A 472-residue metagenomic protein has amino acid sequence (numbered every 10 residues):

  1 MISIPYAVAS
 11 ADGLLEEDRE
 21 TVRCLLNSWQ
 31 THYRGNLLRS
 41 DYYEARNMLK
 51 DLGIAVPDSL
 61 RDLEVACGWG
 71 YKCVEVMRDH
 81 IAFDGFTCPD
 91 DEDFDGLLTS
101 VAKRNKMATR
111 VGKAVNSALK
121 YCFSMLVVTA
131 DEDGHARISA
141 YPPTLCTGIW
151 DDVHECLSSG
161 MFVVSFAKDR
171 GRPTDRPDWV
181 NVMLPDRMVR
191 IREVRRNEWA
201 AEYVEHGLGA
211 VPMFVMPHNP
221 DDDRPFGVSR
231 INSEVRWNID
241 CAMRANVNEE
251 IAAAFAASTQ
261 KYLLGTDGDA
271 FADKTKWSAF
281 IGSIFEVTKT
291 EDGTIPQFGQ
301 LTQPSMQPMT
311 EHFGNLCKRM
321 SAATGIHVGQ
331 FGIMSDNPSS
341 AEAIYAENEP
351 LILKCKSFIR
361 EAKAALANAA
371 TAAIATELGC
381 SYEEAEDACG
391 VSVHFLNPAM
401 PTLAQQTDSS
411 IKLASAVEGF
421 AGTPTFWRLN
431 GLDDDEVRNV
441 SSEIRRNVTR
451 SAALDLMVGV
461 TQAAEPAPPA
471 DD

Functional and structural regions predicted by a protein language model:
M1-T144, V458, P468-D472: Extended, helix-rich architectural segments
G35, N47, G53-D58, E64 (+4 more regions): Extended, non-catalytic structural segments that build the interaction scaffolds of large macromolecular assemblies
K113-V115, T129-A130, A253-K261, Q330-S335 (+4 more regions): Short coil/turn segments at secondary-structure boundaries
K120, M125-V228: Extended, regular secondary-structure scaffolds
E202-P350, H394-P398: Extended, charged amphipathic alpha-helical segments
A257-K261, N348-A367, A372, V448-D472: Long, compositionally biased
I326-S339, A365-C389: Short acidic alpha-helical/loop segments enriched in Asp/Glu that coordinate divalent cations
I411-D472: Activation/maturation switch segments at domain boundaries
